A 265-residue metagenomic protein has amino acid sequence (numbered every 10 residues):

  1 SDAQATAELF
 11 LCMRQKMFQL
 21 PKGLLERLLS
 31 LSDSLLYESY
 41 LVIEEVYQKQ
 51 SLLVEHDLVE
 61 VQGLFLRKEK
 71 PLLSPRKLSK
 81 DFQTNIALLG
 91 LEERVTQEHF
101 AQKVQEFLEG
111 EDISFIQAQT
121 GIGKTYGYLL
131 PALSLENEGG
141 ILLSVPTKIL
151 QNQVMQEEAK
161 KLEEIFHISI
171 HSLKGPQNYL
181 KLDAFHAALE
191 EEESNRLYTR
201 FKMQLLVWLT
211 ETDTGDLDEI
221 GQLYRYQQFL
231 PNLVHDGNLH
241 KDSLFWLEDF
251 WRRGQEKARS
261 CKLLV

Functional and structural regions predicted by a protein language model:
S1-A7, R14: Active-site-proximal helix-loop-helix substrate-binding element of RNase H-like nuclease domains
D2, Q97, T147: Short, conserved phosphate/pyrophosphate- and ester-handling motifs at nucleotide-, phospho-/glycolipid
L11-D81: Acidic two-metal-ion nuclease catalytic site recognized across multiple nuclease folds, prominently DnaQ/RNase D-T
P71-I116: Conserved pre-motif I regulatory segment
Q83, G139-G140, V145-L263: A substrate-engagement module of RecA-like helicase motors
Q105-E106, T125-E138, Q156-K161: Walker A/P-loop NTP-binding motif
E109-L130: Walker A/P-loop
E111-S114, L135-L142: Short, surface-exposed connector motifs at secondary-structure boundaries
